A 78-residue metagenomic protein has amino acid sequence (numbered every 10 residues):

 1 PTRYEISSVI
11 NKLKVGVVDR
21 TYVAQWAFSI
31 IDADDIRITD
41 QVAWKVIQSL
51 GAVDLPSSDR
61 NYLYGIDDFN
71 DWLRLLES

Functional and structural regions predicted by a protein language model:
P1-S78: Acidic, Ser/Pro/Thr-rich low-complexity regulatory regions and the short amphipathic helical interaction modules they
